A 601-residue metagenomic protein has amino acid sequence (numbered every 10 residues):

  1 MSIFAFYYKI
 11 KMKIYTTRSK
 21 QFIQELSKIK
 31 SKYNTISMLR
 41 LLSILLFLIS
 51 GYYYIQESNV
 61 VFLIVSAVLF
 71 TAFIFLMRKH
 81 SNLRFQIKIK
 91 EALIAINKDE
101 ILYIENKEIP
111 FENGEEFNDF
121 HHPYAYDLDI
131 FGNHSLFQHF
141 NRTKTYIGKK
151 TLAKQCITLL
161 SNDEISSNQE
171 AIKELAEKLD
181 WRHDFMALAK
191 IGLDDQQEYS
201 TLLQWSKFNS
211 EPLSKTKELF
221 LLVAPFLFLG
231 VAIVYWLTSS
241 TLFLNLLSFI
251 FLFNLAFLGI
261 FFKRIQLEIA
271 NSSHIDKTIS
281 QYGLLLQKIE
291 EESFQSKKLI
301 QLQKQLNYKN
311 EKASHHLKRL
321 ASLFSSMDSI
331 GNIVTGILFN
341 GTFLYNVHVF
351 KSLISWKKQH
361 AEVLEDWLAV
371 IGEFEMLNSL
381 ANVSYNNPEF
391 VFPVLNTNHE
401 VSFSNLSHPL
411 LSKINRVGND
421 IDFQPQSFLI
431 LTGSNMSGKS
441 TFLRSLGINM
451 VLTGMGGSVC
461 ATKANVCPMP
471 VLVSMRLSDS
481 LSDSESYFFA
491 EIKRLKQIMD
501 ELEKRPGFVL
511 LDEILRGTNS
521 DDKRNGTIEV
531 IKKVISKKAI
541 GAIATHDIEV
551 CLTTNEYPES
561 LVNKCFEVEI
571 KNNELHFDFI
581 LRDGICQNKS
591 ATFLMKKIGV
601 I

Functional and structural regions predicted by a protein language model:
Y8-S434, T441-P470, K493-R494: Alpha-helical coupling/stalk and coiled-coil linker elements that connect catalytic or binding modules and transmit
M77, L380-V383, N387-I601: ATPase nucleotide-binding head domains, primarily ABC-like/P-loop NTPase cores
